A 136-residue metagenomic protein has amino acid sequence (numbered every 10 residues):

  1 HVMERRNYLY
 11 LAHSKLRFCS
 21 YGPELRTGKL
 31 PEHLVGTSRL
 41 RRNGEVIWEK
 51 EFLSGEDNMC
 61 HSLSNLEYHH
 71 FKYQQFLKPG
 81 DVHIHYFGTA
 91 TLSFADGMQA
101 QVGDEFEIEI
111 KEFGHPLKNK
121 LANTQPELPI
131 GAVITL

Functional and structural regions predicted by a protein language model:
H1-E67, T91-L136: Catalytic-core "active-site belt" of small-molecule-metabolizing enzymes, emphasizing His/Asp/Glu-rich regions
Q74-D81: Beta-rich strand-turn-strand
Q75, G88-T89: Intrinsically disordered, low-complexity regions enriched in small/polar residues
H83-Y86: Alpha/propeptide regions of enzymes that mature by internal proteolysis
